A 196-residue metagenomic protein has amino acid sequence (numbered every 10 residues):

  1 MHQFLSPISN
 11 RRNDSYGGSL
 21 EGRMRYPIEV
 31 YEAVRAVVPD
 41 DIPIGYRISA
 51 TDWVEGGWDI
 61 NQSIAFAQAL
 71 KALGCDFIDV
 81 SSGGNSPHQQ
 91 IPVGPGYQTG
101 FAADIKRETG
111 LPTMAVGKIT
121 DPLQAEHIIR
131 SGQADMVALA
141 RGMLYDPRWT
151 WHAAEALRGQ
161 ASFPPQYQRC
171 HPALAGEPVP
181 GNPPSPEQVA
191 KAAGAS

Functional and structural regions predicted by a protein language model:
M1-S196: Flavin-dependent oxidoreductase catalytic cores
